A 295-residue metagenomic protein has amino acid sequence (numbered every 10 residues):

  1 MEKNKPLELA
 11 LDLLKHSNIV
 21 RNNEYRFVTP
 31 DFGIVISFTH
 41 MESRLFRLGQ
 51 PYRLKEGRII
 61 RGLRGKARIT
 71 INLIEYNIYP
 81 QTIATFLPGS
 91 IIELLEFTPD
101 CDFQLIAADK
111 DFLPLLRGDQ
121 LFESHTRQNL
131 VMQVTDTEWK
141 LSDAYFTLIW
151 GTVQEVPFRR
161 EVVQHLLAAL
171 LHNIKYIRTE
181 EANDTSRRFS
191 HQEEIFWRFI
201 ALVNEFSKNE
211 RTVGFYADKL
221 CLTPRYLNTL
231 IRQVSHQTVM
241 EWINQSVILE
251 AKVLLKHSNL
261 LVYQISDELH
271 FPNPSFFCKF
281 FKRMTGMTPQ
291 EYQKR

Functional and structural regions predicted by a protein language model:
M1-K66, Y76: Generic protein-terminus/edge-of-domain signal
E2-N4, I19-Y25, L94-G151: A hydrophobic/aromatic-rich effector-binding and dimerization subdomain of bacterial HTH-type transcriptional regulators
R68-T70, F86, I92-F97: Short beta-strand His + acidic residue motifs that chelate non-heme Fe in jelly-roll/DSBH and cupin folds
L73-L87: Short acidic-glycine-tyrosine-enriched beta hairpin
Q81, L227-N228, F276-F277, F281: Short hydrophobic/aromatic patch on the recognition helix
Q133, V156-E161, I174-A201, E205-L220 (+1 more regions): Short, Lys/Arg-enriched, Trp-marked, Pro/Gly-tolerant hinge/linker segments that flank
Q233-S275, K294-R295: Terminal helix-turn-helix DNA-binding modules in bacterial transcription factors
C278-R295: …primarily DNA-binding HTH/wHTH and HhH modules…
